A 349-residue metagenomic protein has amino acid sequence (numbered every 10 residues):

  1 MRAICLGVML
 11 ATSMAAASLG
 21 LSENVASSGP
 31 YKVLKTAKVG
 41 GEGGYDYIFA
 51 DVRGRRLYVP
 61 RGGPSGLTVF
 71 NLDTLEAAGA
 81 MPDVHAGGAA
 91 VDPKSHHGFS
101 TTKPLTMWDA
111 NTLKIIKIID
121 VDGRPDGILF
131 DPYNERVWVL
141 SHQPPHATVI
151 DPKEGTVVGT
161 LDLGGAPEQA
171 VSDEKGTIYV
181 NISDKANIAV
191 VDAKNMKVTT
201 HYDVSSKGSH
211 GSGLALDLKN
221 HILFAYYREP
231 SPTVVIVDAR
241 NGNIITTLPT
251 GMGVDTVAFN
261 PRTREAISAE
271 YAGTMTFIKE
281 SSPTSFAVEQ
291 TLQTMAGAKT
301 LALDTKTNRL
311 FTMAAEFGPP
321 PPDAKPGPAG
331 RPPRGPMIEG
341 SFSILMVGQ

Functional and structural regions predicted by a protein language model:
M1-V8: Bacterial N-terminal signal peptides that target proteins for export
A11-Q349: Predominantly soluble domains enriched in secretory-pathway, periplasmic, or organellar proteins
